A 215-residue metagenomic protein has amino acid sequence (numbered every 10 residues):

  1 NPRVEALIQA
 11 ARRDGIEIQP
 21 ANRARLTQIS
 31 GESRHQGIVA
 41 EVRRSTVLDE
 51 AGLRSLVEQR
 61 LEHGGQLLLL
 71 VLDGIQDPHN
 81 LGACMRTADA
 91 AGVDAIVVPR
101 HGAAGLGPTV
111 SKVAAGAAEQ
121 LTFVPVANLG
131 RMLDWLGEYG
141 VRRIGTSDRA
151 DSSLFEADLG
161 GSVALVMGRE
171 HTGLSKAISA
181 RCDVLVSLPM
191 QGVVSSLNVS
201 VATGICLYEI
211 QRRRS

Functional and structural regions predicted by a protein language model:
N1-I16, V39, E58-S152: RNA substrate-binding interface of SAM-dependent RNA methyltransferases
N1-Q59: N-terminal positively charged helical leader segments and presequences
E17-A21, V124, V186: General small-molecule cofactor/ligand-binding pocket signal
A24, R44-T46, D77, R149-D151 (+2 more regions): Short glycine-rich anion-binding loops that position phosphate/pyrophosphate groups of nucleotides and phosphorylated
A90, A95, A103, P108-A117 (+1 more regions): Structured adenosyl-cofactor binding patch, chiefly the S-adenosyl-L-methionine
D158-L159, I178: Structural alpha-helical scaffold elements that stabilize or flank donor/cofactor-binding regions in carbohydrate
